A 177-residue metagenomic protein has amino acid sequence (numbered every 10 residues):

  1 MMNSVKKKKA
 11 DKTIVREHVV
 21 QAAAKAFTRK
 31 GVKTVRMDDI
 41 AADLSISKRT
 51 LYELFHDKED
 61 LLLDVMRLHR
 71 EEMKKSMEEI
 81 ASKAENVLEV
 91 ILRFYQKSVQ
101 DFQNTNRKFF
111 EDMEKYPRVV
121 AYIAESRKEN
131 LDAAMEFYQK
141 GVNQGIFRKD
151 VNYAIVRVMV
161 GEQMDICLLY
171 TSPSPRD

Functional and structural regions predicted by a protein language model:
M1-K30, T34-I46, D60-L63: Basic, helix-initiating cap at the start of DNA-binding domains
G31-V32, E53, R148: Helix-turn-helix/winged-helix DNA-binding modules
S45-F55: Short hydrophobic/aromatic patch on the recognition helix
D64, K75-N104, R157-V160: Hydrophobic alpha-helical connector segments
R67-E72: Short, basic, alpha-helical segments at the C-terminal edge of helix-turn-helix-like DNA-binding modules
Q96-E136, I146, A154-I155: Short secondary-structure transition hinges
Y170-D177: Conserved small/polar residues in nucleotide/adenosyl-binding loops
